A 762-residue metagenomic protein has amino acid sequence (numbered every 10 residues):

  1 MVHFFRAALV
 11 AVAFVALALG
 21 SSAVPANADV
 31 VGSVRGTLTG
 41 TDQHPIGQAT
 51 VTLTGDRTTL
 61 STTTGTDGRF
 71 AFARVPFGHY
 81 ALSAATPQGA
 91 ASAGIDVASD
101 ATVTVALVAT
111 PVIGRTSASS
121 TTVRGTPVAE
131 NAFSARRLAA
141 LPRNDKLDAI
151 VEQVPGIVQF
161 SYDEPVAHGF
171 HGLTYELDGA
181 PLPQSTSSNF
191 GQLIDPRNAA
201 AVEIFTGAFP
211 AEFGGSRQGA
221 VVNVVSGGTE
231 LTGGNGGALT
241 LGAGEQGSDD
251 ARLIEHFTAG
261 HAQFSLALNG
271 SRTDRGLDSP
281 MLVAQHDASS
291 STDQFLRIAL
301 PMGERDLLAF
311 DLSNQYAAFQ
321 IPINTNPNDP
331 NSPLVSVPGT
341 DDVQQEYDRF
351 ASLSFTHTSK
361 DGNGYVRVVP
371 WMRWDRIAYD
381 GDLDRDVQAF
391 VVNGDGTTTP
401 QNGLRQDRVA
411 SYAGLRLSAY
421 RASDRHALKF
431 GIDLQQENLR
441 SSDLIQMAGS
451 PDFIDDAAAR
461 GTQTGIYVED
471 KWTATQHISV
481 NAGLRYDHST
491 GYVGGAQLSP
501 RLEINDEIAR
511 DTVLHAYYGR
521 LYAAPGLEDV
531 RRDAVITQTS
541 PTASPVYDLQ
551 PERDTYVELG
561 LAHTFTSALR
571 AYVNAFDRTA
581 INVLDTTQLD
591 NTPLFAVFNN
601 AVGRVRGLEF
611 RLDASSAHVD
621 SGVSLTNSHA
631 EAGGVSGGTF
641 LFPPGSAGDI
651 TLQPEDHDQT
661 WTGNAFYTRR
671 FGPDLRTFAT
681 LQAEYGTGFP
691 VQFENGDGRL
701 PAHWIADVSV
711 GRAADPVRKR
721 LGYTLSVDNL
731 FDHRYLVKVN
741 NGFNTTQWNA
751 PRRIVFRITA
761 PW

Functional and structural regions predicted by a protein language model:
F4, E684-P690, R712-W762: C-terminal beta-signal and adjacent terminal beta-strands/loops of Gram-negative outer-membrane beta-barrel proteins
T39-T41, T50-T54, S83-Q88, A98-A140 (+4 more regions): Short, acidic, small-residue-rich periplasmic hinge/interaction motif at the N-terminus of Gram-negative outer-membrane
K146-Q184, G207: Extracytoplasmic beta-strand/coil segments of soluble accessory domains associated with Gram-negative outer-membrane
Q153-V154, I194-A238: A beta-strand signature from Gram-negative outer-membrane beta-barrel systems, especially the internal plug domain
A243-R272, L282-P322, V343-Y365, A422-D424: Transmembrane beta-barrel wall of Gram-negative outer-membrane proteins
A262, Y365-L383, E507, H515 (+7 more regions): Membrane-embedded beta-barrel scaffold of Gram-negative outer-membrane proteins
A318, N324-N331, R440-I445, Y492 (+7 more regions): Surface-exposed extracellular loop regions of Gram-negative outer-membrane beta-barrel proteins, predominantly
T475, A575-T579, F598-P690: Gram-negative outer-membrane beta-barrel transporters
